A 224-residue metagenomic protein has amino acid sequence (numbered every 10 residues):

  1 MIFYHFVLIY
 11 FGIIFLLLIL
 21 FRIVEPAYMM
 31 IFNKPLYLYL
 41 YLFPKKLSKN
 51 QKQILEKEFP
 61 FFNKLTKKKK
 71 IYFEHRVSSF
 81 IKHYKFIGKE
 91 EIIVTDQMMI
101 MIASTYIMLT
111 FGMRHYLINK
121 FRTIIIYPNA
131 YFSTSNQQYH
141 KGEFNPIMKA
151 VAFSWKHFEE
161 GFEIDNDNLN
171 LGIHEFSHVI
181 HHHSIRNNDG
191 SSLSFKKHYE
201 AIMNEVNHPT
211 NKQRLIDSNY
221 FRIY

Functional and structural regions predicted by a protein language model:
M1-N119, I185-N204: N-terminal low-structure segments adjacent to metalloprotease catalytic domains across cellular compartments
I2, M101-R114, N129-E163, R186-Y224: Metalloprotease/metallohydrolase-associated module, dominated by Zn2+-dependent proteases
E58, N166-D167: Alpha-helical hydrophobic/aromatic positions enriched in membrane-embedded helices and signal peptides
T66, D167-S184: Active-site recognition of the HExxH zinc-binding catalytic motif
I81-Y84, I180-S184, T210-Q213: A generic secondary-structure signal for well-formed alpha-helical elements
H83, E91, K120, Y139-F144 (+1 more regions): Generic alpha-helical propensity signal that fires on short helical segments and nearby coil/disordered stretches
T123-Y127: Amphipathic alpha-helical binding modules
